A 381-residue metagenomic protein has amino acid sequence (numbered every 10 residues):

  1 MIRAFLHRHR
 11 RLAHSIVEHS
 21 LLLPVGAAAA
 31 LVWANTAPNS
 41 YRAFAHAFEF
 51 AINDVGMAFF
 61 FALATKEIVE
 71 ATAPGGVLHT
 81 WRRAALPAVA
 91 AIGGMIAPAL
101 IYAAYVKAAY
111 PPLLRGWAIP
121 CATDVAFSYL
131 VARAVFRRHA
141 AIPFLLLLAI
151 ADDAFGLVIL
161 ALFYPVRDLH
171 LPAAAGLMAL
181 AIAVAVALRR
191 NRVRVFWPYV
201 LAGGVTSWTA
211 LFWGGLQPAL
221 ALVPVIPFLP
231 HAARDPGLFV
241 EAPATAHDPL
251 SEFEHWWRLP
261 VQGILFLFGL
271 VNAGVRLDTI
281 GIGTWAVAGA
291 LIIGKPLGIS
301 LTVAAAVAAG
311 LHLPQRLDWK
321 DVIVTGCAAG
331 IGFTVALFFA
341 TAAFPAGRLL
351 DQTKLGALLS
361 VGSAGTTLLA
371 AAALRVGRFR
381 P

Functional and structural regions predicted by a protein language model:
I2-V17, A28, V32-F44, L180 (+5 more regions): Predominantly late transmembrane helices and immediately cytosolic-facing juxtamembrane segments
R11-V17, R42-N53, W81-L86, P111-A118 (+5 more regions): Interfacial loop-to-helix junctions that mark the boundaries of transmembrane helices in multi-pass membrane
V32-F44, T65-H79, I96-A118: Transmembrane alpha-helix boundary signature
A47, T80-V89, A108-C121, R138-L148 (+3 more regions): The feature identifies polytopic integral membrane transport proteins across all domains of life
F48-F61, Y110-A126, R167-L180, A219-V223 (+1 more regions): Structural signature of hydrophobic alpha-helical transmembrane segments
A71-L100, D168-A183, T279-P296, W319-G326 (+1 more regions): Entry/N-cap segments of selected transmembrane alpha helices and their immediately preceding amphipathic helices
A97-P98, P120-F144, D152-I159, R234-P236 (+3 more regions): Short helical (or helix-break) motifs at transmembrane helix termini and adjacent helical loops in multi-pass membrane
L100, D153, I159-F163, F212-Q217 (+2 more regions): Hydrophobic alpha-helical transmembrane segments in multi-pass integral membrane proteins
